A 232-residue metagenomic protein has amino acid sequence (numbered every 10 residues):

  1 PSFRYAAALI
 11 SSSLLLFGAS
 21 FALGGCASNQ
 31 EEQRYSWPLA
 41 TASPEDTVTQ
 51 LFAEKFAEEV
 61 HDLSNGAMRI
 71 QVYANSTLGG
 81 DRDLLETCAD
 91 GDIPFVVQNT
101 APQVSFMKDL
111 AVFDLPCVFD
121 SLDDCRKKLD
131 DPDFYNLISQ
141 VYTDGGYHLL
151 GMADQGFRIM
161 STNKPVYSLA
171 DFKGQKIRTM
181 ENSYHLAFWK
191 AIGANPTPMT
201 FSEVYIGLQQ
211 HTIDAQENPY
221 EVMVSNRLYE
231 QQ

Functional and structural regions predicted by a protein language model:
P1-S36: Short, low-complexity disordered leader/linker segments with a strong preference for bacterial N-terminal type II
F3, L9-S12, N99, F106 (+1 more regions): Hydrophobic alpha-helical segments, principally membrane-spanning helices and signal/leader peptides
A6, F21-G25, E58, S64 (+1 more regions): Hydrophobic transmembrane signal anchors and adjacent membrane-proximal interface regions, especially in viral
C26-C125, Q140-Q232: N-terminal secretory/targeting leader peptides
K127-Q140: Signature of the catalytic double-stranded beta-helix
